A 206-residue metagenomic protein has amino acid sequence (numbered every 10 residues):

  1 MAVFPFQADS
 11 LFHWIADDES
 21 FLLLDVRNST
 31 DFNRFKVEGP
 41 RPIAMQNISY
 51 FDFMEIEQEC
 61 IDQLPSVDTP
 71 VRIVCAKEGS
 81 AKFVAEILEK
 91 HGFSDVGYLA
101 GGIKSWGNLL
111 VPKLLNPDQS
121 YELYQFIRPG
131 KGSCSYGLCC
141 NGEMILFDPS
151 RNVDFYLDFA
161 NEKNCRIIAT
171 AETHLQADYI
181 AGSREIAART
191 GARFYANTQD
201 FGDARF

Functional and structural regions predicted by a protein language model:
M1-M45, N108-Y136: Flexible, polar/low-complexity N-terminal or interdomain linker segments that lie immediately upstream of folded
H13-I15, I56-V67, L157-K163: Short amphipathic alpha-helix with an adjacent loop that forms part of the alpha/beta core around
N28, D52, G142, R151 (+1 more regions): Short, glycine/acidic-enriched loop or turn micro-motifs at the edges of active sites
K36-F53, F159, C165: A short alpha/beta connector and helix-capping loop motif
R41-I43, G92, R189-T190: Short, structured coil segments at secondary-structure junctions
I48, I56-K104: Catalytic cysteine-centered active loop of the rhodanese-like fold, especially the PTP/DSP P-loop
L115-K163: Conserved beta-strand hairpin/beta-sheet module of binuclear metal-dependent hydrolase folds, prominently
N152-F206: Active-site HxH/HxHxD metal-binding segment of metal-dependent hydrolases
